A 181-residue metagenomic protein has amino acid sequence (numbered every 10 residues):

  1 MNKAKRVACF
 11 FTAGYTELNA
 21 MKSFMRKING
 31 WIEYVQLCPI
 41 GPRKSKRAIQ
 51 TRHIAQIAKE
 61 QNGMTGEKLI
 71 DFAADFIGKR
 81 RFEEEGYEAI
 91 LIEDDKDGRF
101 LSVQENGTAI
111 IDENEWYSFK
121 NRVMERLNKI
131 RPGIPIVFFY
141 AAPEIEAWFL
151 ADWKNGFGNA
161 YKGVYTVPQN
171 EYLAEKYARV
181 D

Functional and structural regions predicted by a protein language model:
M1-E85: Short, surface-exposed loop/strand segments
K5-R6, Y87-E88, P132-I136: Short glycine-/polar-rich loops that comprise or flank the Walker A/P-loop and associated switch/sensor motifs
F10-A13, G86-V103: Acidic beta-strand-to-loop metal/phosphate-binding motif
D95-D181: Activity-critical C-terminal alpha-helical subdomain
